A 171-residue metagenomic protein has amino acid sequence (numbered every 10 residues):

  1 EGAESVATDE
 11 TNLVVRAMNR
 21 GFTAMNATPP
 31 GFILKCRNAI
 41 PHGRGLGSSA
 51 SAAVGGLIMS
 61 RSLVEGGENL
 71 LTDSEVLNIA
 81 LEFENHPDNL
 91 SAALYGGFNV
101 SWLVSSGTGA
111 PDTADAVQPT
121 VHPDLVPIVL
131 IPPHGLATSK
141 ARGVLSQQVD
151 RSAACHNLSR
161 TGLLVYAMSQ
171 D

Functional and structural regions predicted by a protein language model:
E1-R44, S62-L70, S106: ATP-binding N-lobe of GHMP and related small-molecule kinases
E1-T8, N38-G47, A80-P87, Q147-S152: A short glycine/serine-rich beta->alpha loop
T8-N12, L46-V54, C155: Short, conserved micro-motifs enriched in small and acidic residues
T11-M18, A53, P127, T138 (+1 more regions): A general structural signal for well-ordered alpha-helical segments in protein cores
L13-R20, G55-L63, E75, I79-E82: Generic beta-strand or strand-like secondary-structure segments
T23-A24, I58-R61, S152-L158: Glycine-rich loops and low-complexity Gly/Arg-rich segments that provide flexible linkers or classic glycine-based
L46-N69, L94-N99, V104: DPxDG-like acidic metal-binding loop motif
N69-D171: ATP-dependent small-molecule kinase catalytic core of the GHMP/sugar-kinase superfamily and closely related
